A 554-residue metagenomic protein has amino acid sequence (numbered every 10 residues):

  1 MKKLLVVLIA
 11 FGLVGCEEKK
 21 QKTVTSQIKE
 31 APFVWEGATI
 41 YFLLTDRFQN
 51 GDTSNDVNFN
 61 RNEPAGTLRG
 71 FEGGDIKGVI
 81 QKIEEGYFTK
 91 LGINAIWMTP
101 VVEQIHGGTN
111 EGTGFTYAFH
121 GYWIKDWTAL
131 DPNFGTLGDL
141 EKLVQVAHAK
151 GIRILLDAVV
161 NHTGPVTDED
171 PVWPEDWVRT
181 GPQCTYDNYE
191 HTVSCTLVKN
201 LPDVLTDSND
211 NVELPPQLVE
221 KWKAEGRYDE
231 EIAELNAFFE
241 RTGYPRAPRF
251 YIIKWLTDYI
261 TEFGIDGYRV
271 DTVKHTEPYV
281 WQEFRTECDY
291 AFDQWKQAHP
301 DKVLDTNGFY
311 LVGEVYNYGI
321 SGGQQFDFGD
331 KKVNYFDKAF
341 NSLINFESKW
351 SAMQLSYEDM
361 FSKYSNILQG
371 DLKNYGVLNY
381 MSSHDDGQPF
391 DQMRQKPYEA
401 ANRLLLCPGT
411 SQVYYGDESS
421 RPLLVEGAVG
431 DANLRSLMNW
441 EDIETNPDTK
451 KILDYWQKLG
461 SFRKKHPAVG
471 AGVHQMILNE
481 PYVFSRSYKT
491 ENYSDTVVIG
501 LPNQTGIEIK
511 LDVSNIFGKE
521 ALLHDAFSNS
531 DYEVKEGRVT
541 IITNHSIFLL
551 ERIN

Functional and structural regions predicted by a protein language model:
K2-V7: Sec-dependent signal peptide recognition, specifically the positively charged N-region followed immediately by
V14-G15: C-terminal motif of bacterial Sec signal peptides marking the signal peptidase cleavage site
K20-K29: Short, low-complexity, disordered segments immediately C-terminal to signal peptides in bacterial exported proteins
P32-A38, F48-F263, F284, C288 (+1 more regions): Substrate-binding/active-site clefts of carbohydrate-active enzymes
T39-L44, N94-P100, G121, D126-A129 (+9 more regions): Structural recognition of the beta-strand scaffold that forms the well-ordered cores of secreted hydrolase catalytic
D52-I76, Q392-Q395, A401, D531-N544: Short, polar loop/linker segments at the starts of domains and inter-domain junctions
K254-K373, V377, M393-R394, R403-L406 (+3 more regions): Active-site-proximal helices and loops of the catalytic beta/alpha 8
N544-R552: Short Pro-Gly-centered flexible turn/kink motifs
